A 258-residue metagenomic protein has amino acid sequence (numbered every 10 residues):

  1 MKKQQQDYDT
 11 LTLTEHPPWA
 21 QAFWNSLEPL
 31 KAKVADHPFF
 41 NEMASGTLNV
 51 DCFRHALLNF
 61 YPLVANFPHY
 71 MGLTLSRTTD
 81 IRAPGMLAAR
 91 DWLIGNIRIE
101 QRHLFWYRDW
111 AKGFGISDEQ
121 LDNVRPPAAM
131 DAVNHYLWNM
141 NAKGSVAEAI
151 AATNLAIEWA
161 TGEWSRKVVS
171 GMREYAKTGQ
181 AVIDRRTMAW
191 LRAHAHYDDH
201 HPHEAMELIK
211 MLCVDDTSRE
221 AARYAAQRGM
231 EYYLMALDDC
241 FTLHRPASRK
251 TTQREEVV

Functional and structural regions predicted by a protein language model:
K2-K3, D7, L11-F40, A128-A129: Acidic, low-complexity proline/glycine-rich segments
D9-A20, A44-L57, S145-A152, I183-A189: Short, charged, low-complexity loops and linkers
W19, L87-R192, E231, M235 (+1 more regions): Active-site-proximal alpha-helical scaffolds that flank and shape metal-associated catalytic sites
N25-A35, A44-D80, R98-R102, A151-S170 (+1 more regions): Alpha-helical bundle segments that constitute or directly flank the non-heme di-iron/ferroxidase center
F39-S45, N139, C213-V214: Short, charged/polar, low-complexity loop and linker segments that flank or interrupt alpha-helical bundles
F53, L93, A151-N154, L191 (+2 more regions): Hydrophobic packing residues in well-ordered alpha-helices of helical domains and bundles
A181-M188, D199-M230, C240, R254: Carbohydrate-associated surface elements
H196: Solvent-exposed interhelical
